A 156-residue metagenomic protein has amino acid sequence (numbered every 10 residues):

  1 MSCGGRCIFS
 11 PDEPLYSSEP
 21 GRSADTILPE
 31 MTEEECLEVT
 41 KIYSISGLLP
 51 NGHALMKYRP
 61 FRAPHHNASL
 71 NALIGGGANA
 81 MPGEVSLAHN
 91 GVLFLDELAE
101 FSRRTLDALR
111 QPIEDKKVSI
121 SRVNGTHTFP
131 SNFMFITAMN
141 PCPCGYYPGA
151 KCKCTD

Functional and structural regions predicted by a protein language model:
M1, E30-V85: P-loop NTPase nucleotide-binding/switch module
S2-H53, R110, E114-D115: Walker A/P-loop
S10-E13, D25, R62, I74 (+1 more regions): Glycine- and other small-residue-rich loops at beta-strand/loop junctions that grip anionic moieties
P14-S17, P29, Y43, A99-F101 (+3 more regions): Conserved nucleotide-binding/hydrolysis micro-motifs of P-loop NTPases
Y16, P20-S23, P64-S69, M81-E114 (+3 more regions): Conserved AAA+/SF3 P-loop NTPase catalytic/coupling segment centered on the Walker-B
E35-V39, N71, Y146-D156: Conserved AAA+ ATPase core "coupling" helix
Y58-R62, S86-N90, I120-N140: AAA+/SF3 P-loop NTPase mechanochemical coupling elements
D107-H127: Conserved catalytic/switch belt of AAA+ P-loop NTPases
